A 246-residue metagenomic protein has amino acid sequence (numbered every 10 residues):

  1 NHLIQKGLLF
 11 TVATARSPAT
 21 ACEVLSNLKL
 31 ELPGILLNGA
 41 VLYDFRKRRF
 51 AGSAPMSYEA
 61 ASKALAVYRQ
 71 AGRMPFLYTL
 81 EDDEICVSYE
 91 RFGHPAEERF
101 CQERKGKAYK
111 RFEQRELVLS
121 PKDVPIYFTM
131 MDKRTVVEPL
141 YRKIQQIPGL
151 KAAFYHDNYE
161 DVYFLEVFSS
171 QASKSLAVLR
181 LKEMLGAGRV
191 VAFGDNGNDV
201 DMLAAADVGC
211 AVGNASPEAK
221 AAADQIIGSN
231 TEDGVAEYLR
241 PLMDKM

Functional and structural regions predicted by a protein language model:
N1-F100: Active-site phosphate-binding/coordination module
I4, R69, Q145, A204 (+1 more regions): Anion (oxyanion) recognition and catalysis
E23-N27, L140-K143, A205: A short acidic, amphipathic alpha-helical/loop segment
L28-L30, N38, R46, I147-P148 (+2 more regions): Short, structured coil segments at secondary-structure junctions
E31-L37, A152-A153, G209-G213, I227-G228: Short hydrophobic/aromatic-enriched beta-strand-loop microsegments
Y43, F50-A51, D161-F164, A219: A short acidic, helix-capping loop that chelates divalent metal ions and anchors anionic groups
A71, Y78-F193, G197, M202: Conserved acidic, metal-coordinating active-site core of Asp-based, Mg2+-dependent phosphoryl-transfer enzymes
F164-M246: Mg2+-dependent phosphoryl-transfer enzymes with acidic/Ser/Thr/Gly-rich catalytic loops
